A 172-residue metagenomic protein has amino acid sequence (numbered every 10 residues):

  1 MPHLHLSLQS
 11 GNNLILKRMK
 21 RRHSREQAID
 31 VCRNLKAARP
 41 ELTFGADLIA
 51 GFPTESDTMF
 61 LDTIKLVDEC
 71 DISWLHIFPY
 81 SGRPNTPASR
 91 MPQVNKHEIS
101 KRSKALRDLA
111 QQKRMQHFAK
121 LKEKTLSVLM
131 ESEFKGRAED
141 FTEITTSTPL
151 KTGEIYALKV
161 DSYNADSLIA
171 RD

Functional and structural regions predicted by a protein language model:
M1-S73, P84-E98: Conserved non-cysteine loop/helix-boundary elements of the Radical SAM core domain that shape
P2, L42, S73-H76, K124-L126 (+2 more regions): Structural beta-strand/beta-sheet cores of well-ordered domains, especially the beta-sheet scaffolds that support
S7-Q9, D47, F78, E131 (+1 more regions): Generic beta-strand/beta-sheet core signal
L48, S56, W74-H76, R137 (+2 more regions): A general marker of short, structured functional hotspots
F78-P84: Mobile beta-alpha loop/short-helix "lid" or hinge segments that flank ligand
G82, S89-D172: Terminal RNA-binding accessory module
